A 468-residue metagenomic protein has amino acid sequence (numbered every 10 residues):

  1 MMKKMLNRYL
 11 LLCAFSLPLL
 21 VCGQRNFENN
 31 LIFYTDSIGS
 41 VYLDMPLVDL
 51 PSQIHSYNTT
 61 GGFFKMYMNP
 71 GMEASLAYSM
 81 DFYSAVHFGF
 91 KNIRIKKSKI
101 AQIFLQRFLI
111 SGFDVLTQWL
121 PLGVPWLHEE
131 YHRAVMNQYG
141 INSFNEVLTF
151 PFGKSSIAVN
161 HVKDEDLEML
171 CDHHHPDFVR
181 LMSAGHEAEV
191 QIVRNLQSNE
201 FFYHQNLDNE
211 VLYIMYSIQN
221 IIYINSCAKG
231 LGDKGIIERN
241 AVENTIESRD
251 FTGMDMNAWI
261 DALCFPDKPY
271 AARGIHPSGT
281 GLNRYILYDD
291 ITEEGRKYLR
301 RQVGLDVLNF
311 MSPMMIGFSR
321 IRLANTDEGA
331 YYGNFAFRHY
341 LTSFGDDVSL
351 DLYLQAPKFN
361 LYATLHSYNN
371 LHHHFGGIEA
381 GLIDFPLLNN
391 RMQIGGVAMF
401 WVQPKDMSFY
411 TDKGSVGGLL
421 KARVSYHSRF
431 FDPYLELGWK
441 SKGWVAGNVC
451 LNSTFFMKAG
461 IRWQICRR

Functional and structural regions predicted by a protein language model:
R25-G123, I141-P151: Auxiliary, metal-adjacent structural segments of Zn-dependent hydrolase domains
G112, L116-L120, N137-L181: Post-HEXXH active-site segment of zinc metalloproteases
L120-I141, G185, E189: Active-site recognition of the HExxH zinc-binding catalytic motif
I157-D261: Metalloprotease/metallohydrolase-associated module, dominated by Zn2+-dependent proteases
R301, F310-M314, T342-V348, H372-I378 (+2 more regions): Residues that define the transmembrane beta-barrel architecture of outer-membrane proteins
Y331-F337, P357-A363, N390-A398, G418-L420 (+2 more regions): Transmembrane beta-strands of outer-membrane beta-barrel proteins
H339-S343, L354-A356, L365-L371, D384 (+4 more regions): Transmembrane beta-strands of outer-membrane beta-barrel pores
L350, A422, C450-R468: Outer-membrane beta-barrel "beta-signal"
